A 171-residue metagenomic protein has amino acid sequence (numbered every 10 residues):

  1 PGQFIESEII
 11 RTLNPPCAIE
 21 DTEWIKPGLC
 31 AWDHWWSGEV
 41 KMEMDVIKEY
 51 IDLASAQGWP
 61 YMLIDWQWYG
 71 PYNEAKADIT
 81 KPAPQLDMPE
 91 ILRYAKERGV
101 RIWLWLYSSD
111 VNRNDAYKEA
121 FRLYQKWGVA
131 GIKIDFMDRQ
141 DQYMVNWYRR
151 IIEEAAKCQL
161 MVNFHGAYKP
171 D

Functional and structural regions predicted by a protein language model:
P1-E97: Conserved structural scaffold segments of CAZyme catalytic domains across common CAZy folds
W66-D171: Aromatic- and carboxylate-enriched substrate-binding clefts and catalytic-loop regions of carbohydrate-active enzymes
